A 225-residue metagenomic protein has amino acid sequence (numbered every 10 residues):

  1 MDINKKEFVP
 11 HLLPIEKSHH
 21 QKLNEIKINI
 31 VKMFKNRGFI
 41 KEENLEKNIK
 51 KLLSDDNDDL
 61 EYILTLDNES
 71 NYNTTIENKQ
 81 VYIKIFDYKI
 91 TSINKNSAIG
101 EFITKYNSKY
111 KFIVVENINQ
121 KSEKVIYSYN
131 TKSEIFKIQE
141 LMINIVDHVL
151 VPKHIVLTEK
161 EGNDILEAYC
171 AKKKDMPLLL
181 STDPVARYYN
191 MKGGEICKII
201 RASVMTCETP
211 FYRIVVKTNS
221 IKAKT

Functional and structural regions predicted by a protein language model:
M1-K109, K121-Y129, M142-N144, V216-T225: Helix-rich terminal scaffold detector
K124-D164: Extended boundary segments
K172-D183: Short, structured beta-strand/loop micro-motifs enriched in basic residues and often containing a Trp
R201-C207: Short, charged beta-turn/beta-strand-edge "cap" motif at the junction between a beta-strand and an adjacent loop
